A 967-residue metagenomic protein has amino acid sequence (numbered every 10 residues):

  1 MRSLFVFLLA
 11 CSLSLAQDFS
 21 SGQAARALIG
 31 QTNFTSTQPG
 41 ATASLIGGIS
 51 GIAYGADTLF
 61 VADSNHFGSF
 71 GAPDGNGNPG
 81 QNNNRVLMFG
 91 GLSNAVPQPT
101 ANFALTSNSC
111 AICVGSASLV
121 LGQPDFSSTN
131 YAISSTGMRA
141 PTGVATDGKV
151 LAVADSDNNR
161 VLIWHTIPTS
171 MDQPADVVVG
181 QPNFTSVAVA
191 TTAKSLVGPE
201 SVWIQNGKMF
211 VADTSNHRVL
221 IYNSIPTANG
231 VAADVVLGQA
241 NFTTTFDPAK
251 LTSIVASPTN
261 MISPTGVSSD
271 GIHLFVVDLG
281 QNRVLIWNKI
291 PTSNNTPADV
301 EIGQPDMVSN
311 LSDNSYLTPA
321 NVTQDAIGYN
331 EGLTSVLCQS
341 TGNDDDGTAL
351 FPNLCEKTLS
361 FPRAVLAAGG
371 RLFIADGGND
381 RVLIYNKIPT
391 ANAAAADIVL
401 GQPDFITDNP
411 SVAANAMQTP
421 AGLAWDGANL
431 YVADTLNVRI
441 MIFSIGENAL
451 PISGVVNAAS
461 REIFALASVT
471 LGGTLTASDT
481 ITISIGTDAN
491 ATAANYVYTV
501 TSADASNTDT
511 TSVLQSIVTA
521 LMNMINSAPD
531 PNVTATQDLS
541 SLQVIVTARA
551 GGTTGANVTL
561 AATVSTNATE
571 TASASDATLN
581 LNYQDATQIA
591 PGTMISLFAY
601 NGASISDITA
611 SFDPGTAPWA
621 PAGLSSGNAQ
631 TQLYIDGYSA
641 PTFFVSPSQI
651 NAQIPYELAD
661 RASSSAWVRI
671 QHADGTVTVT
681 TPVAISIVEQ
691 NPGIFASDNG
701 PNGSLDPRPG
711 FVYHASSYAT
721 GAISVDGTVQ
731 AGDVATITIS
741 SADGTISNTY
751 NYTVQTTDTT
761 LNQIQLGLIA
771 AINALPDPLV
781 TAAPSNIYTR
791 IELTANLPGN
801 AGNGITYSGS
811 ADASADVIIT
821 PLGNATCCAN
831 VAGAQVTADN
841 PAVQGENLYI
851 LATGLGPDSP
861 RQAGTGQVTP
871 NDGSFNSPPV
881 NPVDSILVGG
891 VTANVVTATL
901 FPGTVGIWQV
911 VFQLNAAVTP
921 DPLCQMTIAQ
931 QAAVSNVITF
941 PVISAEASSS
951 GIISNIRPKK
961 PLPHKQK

Functional and structural regions predicted by a protein language model:
Q17-F19, F89-I112, W164-Q173, N223-G230 (+3 more regions): Short loop/turn segments immediately following beta-strands, especially the blade-tip and inter-blade linker loops
A24-A43, P99-S135, Q173-K194, V231-P258 (+2 more regions): Surface-exposed loop and turn segments in beta-propeller and other repeat-based domains that flank or scaffold
A41-D57, V61-S64, I133-G148, T191-G207 (+3 more regions): Signature of short aromatic-glycine-proline-rich micro-motifs recurring in repeat-based ectodomains
V61-A62, V153, V211, V276 (+2 more regions): Residue position within the beta-strands of beta-propeller blades
S64-H66, S156-D157, T166, T214-S215 (+7 more regions): Short loop/turn segments immediately following the C-termini of beta-strands
G68, G75-N78, N82-M88, N159-I163 (+8 more regions): A short loop-to-beta-strand structural motif that recurs across blades of beta-propeller domains
E447-I463, Y583-S717, T826-K967: A sequence-level detector for low-complexity, Ser/Thr- and acidic-rich stretches
A465-A561, N580-N582, A722-S808: Extended, beta-strand-rich, solvent-exposed assembly scaffolds of outer structural proteins
